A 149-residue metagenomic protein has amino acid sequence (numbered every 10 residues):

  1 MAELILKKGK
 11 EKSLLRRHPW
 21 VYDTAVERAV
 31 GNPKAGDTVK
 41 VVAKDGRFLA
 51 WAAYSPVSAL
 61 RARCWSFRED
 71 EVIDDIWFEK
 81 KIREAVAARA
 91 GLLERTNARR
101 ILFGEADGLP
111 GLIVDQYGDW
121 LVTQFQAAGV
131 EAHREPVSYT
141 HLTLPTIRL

Functional and structural regions predicted by a protein language model:
M1-L112, Q116: Non-catalytic accessory regions of SAM-dependent methyltransferases
V114-Q116, W120-F125: Short, aliphatic-rich beta-strand segments
A128-V130: Helix N-cap motif at beta-to-alpha junctions
P136-S138: Acidic, proline/serine/threonine- and glycine-rich low-complexity intrinsically disordered segments
T140-T146: Conserved small/polar residues in nucleotide/adenosyl-binding loops
